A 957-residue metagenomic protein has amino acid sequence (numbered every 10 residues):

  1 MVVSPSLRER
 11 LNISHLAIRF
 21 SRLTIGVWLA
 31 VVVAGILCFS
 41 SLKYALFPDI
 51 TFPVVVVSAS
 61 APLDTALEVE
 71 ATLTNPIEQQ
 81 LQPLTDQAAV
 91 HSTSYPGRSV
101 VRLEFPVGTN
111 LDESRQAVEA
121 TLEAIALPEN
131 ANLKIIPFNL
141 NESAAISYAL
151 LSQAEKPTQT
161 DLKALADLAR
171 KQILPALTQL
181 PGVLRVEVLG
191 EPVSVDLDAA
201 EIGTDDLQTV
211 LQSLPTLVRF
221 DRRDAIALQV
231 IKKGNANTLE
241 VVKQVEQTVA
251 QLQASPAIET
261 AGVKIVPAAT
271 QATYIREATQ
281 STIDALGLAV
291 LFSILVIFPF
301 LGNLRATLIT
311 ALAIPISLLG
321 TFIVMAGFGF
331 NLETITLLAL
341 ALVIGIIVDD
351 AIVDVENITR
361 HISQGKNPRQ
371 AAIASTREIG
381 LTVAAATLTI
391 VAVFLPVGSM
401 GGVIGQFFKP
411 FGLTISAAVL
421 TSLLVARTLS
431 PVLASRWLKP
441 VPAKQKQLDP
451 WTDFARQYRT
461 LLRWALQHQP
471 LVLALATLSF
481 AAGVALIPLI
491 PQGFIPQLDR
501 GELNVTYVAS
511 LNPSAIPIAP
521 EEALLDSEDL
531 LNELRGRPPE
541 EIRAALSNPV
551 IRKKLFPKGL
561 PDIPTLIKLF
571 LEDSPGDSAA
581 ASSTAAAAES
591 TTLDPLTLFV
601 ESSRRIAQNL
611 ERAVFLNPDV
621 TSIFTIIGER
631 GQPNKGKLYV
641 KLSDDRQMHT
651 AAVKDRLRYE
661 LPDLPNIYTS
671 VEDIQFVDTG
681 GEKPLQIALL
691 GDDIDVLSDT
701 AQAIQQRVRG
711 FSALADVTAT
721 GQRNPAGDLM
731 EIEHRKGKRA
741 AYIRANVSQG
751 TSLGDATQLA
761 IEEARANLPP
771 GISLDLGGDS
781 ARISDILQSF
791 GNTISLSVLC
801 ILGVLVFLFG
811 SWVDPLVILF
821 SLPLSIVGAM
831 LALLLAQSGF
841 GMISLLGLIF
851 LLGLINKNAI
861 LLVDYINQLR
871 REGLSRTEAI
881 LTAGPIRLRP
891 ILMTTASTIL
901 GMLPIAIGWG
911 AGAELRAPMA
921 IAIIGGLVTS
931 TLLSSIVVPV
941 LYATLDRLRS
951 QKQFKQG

Functional and structural regions predicted by a protein language model:
V2-G287, M730: Membrane-proximal extracytoplasmic
S4-Y44, Q445-P496, R552-K553, P557 (+3 more regions): Signature of alpha-helical transmembrane segments and their immediate interfacial
R8-S14, E68-E142, D206, E522-G680 (+1 more regions): Solvent-exposed, membrane-proximal periplasmic/extracellular interface segments of envelope transport and secretion
C38, F292-T359, G803-I886, M893-W909 (+2 more regions): Hydrophobic transmembrane alpha-helices and their membrane-interface caps in long multi-pass transport proteins
S58, V101-E104, S147-S152, T158 (+9 more regions): A short beta-strand structural signal in non-transmembrane regions
N139, A250-I275, S670-I674, V717-N724 (+1 more regions): A cross-kingdom feature of multi-pass membrane systems that activates on extracytoplasmic/periplasmic
A268, I275, T279, V355 (+4 more regions): Helix-loop junctions and hydrophobic alpha-helical segments within the transmembrane domains of large membrane
L295-F300, G320-I335, A384-L429, L433-S435 (+5 more regions): Hydrophobic, glycine/alanine-rich multi-pass transmembrane helices and their short helix-loop junctions in large
